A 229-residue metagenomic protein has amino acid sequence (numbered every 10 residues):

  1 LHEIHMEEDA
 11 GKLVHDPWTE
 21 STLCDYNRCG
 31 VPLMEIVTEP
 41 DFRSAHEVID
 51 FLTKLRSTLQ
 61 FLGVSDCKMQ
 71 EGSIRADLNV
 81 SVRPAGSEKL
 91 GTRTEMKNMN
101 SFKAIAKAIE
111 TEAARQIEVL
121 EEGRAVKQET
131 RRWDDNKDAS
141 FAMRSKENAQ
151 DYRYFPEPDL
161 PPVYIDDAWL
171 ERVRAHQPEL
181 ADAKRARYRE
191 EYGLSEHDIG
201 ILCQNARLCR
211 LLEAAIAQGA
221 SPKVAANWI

Functional and structural regions predicted by a protein language model:
L1-W18: Active-site loop/lid in soluble adenylation, ligation, and acyl-transfer enzymes
E3, T19, L23-W228: Charged, compositionally biased, marginally structured helical/coil segments
